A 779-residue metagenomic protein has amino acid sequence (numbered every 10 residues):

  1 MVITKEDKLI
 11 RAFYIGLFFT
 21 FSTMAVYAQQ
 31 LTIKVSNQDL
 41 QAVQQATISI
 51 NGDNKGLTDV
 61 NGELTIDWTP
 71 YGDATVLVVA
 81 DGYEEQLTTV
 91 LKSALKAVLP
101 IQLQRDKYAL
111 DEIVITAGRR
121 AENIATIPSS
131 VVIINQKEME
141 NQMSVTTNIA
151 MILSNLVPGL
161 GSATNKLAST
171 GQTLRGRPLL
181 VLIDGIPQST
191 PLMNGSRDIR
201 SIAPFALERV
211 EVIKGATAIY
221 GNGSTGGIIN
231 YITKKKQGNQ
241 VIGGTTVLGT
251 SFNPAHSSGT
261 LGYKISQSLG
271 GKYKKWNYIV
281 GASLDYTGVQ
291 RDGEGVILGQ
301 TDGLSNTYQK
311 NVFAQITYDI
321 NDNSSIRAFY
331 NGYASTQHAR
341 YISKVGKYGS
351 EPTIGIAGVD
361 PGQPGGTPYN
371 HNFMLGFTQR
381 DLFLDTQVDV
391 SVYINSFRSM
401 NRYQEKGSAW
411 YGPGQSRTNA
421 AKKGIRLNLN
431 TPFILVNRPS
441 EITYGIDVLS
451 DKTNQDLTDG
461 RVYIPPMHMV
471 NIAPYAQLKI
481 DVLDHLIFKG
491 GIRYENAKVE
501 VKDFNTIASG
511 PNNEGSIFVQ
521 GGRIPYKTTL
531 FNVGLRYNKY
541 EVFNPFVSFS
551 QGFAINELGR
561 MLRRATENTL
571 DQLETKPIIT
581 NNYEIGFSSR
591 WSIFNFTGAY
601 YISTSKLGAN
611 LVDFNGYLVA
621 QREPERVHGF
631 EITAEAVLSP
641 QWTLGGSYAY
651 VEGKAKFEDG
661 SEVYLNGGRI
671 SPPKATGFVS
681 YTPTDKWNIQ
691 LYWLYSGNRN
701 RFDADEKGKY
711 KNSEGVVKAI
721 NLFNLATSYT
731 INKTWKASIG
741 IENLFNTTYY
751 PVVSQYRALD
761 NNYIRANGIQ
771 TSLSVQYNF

Functional and structural regions predicted by a protein language model:
I101, P204-V241, N778: A beta-strand signature from Gram-negative outer-membrane beta-barrel systems, especially the internal plug domain
A150-T190, E208: Extracytoplasmic beta-strand/coil segments of soluble accessory domains associated with Gram-negative outer-membrane
M151, I186-K214, Q267: Short acidic/polar hinge/loop motifs at secondary-structure boundaries that mediate gating or recognition
S258-G288, D292, V296-R340, H371 (+4 more regions): Transmembrane beta-barrel wall of Gram-negative outer-membrane proteins
I279, D319-A334, P364-N512, R536-Y540 (+2 more regions): Face-selective signature of the C-terminal outer-membrane beta-barrel domain
Q290, F553, L644, G697-A704 (+1 more regions): C-terminal beta-signal and adjacent terminal beta-strands/loops of Gram-negative outer-membrane beta-barrel proteins
T378, L382, Q387-K406, R536-N556 (+5 more regions): Membrane-embedded beta-barrel scaffold of Gram-negative outer-membrane proteins
L449, D484, Y600-T604, Q621-D705 (+2 more regions): Gram-negative outer-membrane beta-barrel transporters
